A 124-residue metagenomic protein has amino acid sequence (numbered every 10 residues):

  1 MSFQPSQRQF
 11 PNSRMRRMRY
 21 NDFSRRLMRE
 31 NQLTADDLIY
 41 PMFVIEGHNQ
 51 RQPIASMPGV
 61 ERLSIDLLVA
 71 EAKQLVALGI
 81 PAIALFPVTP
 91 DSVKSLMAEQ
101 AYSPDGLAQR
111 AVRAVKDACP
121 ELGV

Functional and structural regions predicted by a protein language model:
S2-A55: N-terminal amphipathic alpha-helix/helix-capping segment at the start of soluble metabolic enzymes
M15, R19, D37, L63-L67 (+2 more regions): Conserved active-site and cofactor/substrate-binding residues in soluble primary-metabolism enzymes
F23-L27, L67-E71, Q109-A111: Short alpha-helical segments and helix-capping/turn motifs at coil-helix boundaries
Q32-L33, P81, A101, L122-V124: Positively charged, small/polar-rich N-terminal and surface patches that mediate targeting and assembly and bind
L38-P41, I83-L85, V124: Hydrophobic faces of well-ordered beta-strands that scaffold small-molecule active sites in alpha/beta enzyme cores
M42, L68, L75: Conserved, mostly hydrophobic/aromatic
R51-I65, L78-L107: Glycine-rich, proline-tolerant flexible connector loops at the mouths of alpha/beta enzymes
K73-V76, V112-P120: Surface-exposed amphipathic alpha-helices with a cationic face
